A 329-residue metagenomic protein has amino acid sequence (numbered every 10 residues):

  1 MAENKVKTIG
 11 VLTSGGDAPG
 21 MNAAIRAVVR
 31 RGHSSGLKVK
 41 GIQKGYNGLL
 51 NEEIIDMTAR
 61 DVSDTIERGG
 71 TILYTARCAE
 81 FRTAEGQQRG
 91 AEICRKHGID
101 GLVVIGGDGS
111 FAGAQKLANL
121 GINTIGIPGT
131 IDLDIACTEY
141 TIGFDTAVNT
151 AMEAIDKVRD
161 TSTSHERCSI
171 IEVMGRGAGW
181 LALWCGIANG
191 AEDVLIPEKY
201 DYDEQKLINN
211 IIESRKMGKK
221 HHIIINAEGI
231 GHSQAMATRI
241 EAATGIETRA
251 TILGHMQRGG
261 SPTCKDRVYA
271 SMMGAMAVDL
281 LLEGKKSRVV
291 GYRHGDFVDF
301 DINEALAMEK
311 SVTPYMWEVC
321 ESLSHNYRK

Functional and structural regions predicted by a protein language model:
A2-E3, L49-L102, G109-S110, I142-N149 (+2 more regions): Glycine-rich oxoanion-binding loops at beta->alpha junctions
A2-L50: N-terminal phosphate-binding or glycine-rich loops at protein starts, especially the Walker A/P-loop of NTPases
S14-D17, I42-G48, R77-C78, G107-G109 (+7 more regions): Short, ordered loop/turn segments at secondary-structure junctions
D17-V28, L50, A84-E85, G101-Q115 (+6 more regions): Short glycine/serine/threonine-rich phosphate/pyrophosphate-binding segments that cradle anionic phosphate groups
V104-G106, K116, N123, F144-E247 (+1 more regions): Accessory alpha-helical/coil subdomains and C-terminal extensions that flank or cap enzyme catalytic cores
C137-V148, G260-R267: Short beta-strand elements at the ligand-binding edges of bilobed clamshell
H232-A235, I240-K329: C-terminal non-catalytic interaction/assembly regions of soluble proteins
